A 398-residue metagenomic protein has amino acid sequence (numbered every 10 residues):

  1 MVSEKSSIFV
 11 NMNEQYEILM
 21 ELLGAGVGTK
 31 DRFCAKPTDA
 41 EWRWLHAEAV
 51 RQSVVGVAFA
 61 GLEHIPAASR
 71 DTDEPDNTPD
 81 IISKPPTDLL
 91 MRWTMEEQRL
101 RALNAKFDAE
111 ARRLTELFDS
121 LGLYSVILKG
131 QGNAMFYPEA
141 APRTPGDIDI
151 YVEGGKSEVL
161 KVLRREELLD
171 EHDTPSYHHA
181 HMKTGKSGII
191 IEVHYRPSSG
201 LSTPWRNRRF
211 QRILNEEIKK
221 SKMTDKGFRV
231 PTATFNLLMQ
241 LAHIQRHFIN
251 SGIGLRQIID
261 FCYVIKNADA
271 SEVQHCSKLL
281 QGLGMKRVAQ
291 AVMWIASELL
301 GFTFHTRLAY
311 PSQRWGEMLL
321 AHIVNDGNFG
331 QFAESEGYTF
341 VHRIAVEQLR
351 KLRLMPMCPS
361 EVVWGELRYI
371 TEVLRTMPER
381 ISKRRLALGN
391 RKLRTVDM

Functional and structural regions predicted by a protein language model:
S6-G146, Y151-M398: Conserved NTP-donor binding/palm subdomain of two-metal-ion nucleotidyltransferases/polymerases, i.e., the charged
